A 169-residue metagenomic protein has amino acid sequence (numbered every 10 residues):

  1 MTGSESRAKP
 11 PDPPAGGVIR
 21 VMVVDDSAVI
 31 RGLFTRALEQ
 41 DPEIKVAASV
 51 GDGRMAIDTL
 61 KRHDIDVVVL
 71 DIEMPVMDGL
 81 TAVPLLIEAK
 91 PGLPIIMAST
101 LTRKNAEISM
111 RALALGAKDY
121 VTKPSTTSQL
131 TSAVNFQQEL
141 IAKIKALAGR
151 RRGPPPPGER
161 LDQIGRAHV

Functional and structural regions predicted by a protein language model:
M1-R166: Strand-loop microenvironment adjacent to phosphate/nucleotide-handling motifs in alpha/beta enzyme folds
